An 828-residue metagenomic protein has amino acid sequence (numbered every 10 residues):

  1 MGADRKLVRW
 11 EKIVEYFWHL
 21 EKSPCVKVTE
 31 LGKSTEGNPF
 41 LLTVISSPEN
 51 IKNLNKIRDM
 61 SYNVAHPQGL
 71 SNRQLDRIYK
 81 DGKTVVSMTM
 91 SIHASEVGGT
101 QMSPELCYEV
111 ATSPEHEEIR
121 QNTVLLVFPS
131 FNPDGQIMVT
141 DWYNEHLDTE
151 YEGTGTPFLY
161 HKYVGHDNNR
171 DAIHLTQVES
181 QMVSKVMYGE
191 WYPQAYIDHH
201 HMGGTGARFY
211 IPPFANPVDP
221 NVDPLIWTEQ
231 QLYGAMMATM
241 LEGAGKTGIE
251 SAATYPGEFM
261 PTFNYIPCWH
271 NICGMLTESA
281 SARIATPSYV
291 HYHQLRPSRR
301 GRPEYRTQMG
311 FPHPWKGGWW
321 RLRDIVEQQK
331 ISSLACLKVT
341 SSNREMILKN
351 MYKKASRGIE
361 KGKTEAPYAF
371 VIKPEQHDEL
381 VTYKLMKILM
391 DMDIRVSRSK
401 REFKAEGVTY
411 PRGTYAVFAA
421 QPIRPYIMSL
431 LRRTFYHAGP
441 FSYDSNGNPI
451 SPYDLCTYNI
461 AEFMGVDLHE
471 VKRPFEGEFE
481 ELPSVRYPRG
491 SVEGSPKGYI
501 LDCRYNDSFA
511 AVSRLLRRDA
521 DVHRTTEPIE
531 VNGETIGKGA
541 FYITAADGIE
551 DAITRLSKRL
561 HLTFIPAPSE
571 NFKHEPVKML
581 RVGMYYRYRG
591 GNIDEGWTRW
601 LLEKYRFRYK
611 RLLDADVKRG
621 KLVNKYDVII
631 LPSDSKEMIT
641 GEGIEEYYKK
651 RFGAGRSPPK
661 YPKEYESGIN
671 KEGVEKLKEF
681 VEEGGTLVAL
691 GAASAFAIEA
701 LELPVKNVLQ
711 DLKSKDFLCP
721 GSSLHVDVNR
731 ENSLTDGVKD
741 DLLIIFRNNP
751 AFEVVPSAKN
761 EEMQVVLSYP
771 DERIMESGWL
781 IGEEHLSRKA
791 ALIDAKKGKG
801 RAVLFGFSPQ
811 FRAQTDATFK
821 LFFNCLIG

Functional and structural regions predicted by a protein language model:
M1-V97, Q101-V124, R170-D171, T176-V178 (+6 more regions): Intrinsic-disorder/low-complexity accessory segments
Q74-D76, L147-F158, V183, A195-G203 (+1 more regions): Structured alpha-helical segments in the cores of large, soluble enzyme domains
I92-A94, P129-D134, H174, G203: Acidic, glycine-rich active-site loops and adjacent beta-strand->loop/helix elements that engage anionic groups
C107-V110, N122-E145: Carboxylate/His-rich catalytic cores and anion/metal-binding grooves
F128-N132, Y143, D198-G206, A693: Short, solvent-exposed turn/loop segments enriched in Gly/Ser/Thr/Pro and often Arg
D134-G135, G203-T205, R283, E637: Feature marks short, surface-exposed loop/turn motifs that line or immediately flank catalytic pockets and channel
Q136-H161, G165, Q181, K185 (+1 more regions): Active-site-proximal cap/loop segments of hydrolase catalytic domains
G153-L175, Y196-F214: Core alpha/beta catalytic barrel or barrel-like domain that forms the active/cofactor pocket in diverse metabolic
